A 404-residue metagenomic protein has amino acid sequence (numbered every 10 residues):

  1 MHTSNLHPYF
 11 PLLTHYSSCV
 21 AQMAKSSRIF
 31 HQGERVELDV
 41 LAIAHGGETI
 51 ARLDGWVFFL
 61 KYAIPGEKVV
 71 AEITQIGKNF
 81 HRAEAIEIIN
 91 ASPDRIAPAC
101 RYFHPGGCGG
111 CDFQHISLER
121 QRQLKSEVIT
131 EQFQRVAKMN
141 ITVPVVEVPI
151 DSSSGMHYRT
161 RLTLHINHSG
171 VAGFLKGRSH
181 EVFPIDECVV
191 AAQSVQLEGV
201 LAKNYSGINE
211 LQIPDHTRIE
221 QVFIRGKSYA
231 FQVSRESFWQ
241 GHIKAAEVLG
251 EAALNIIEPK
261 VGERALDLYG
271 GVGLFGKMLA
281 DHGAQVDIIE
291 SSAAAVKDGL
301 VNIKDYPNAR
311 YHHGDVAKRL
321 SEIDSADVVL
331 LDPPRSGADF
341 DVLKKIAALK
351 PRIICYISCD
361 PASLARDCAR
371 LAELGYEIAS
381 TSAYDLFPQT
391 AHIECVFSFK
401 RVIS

Functional and structural regions predicted by a protein language model:
H2-Y9, T14, Q22-E37, H45 (+3 more regions): Rossmann-like S-adenosyl-L-methionine
Y9, C19-H104, S179, P307: Terminal RNA-binding accessory module
R35, K68, F80-R82, R159-T163 (+3 more regions): Broad gene-expression machinery/nucleic-acid interaction feature
W56-V57, N79, G170, S179-E181 (+2 more regions): Short acidic/polar mixed-charge low-complexity motifs
F58-Y62, F183-V190, F231-S234: Short amphipathic beta-strand/extended segments with alternating polar/hydrophobic composition
A63-V70, V195-S206: Short nucleic-acid-contacting surface segments enriched for D/E, G, S/T with interspersed K/R
T74-I76, I88-I89, Q114, H165-N167 (+2 more regions): Solvent-exposed residues in well-ordered beta-strands and their adjoining turns, especially edge/terminal strands
I86-R101, P105-K203: Extended interfacial segments that mediate partner engagement and assembly in macromolecular machines
